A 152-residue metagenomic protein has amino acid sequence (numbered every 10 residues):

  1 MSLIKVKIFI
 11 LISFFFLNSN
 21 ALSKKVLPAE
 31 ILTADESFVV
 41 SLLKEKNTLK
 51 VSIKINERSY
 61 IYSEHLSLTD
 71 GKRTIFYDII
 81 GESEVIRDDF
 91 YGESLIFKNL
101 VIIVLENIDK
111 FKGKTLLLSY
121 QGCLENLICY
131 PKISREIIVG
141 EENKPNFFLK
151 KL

Functional and structural regions predicted by a protein language model:
S2-L3, K7-I8, S19-L152: Extracellular/lumen-exposed scaffold segments
F14-L17: Hydrophobic core
